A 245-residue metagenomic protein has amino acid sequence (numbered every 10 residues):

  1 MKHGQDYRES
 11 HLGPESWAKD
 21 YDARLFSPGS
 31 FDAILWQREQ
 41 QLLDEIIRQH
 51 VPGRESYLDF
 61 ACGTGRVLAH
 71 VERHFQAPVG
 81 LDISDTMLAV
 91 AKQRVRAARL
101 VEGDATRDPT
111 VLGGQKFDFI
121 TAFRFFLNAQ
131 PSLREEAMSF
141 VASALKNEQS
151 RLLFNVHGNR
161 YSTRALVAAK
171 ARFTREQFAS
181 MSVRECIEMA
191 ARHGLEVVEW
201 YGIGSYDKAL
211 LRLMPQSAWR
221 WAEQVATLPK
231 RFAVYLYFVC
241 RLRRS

Functional and structural regions predicted by a protein language model:
M1-V51: Conserved class I S-adenosyl-L-methionine
R54-A61: Conserved class I S-adenosyl-L-methionine
T64-R107: Class I SAM-dependent methyltransferase SAM/SAH-binding core
T121: A conserved beta-strand element that flanks and buttresses the S-adenosyl-L-methionine
A129-F140: A short, conserved alpha-helix within the catalytic core of class I
L153-T174: Conserved class I S-adenosyl-L-methionine
A169-E185: Acceptor-substrate binding/catalytic loop of class I
E199-S245: A C-terminal cap/extension of S-adenosyl-L-methionine-dependent methyltransferases that defines the acceptor-substrate
